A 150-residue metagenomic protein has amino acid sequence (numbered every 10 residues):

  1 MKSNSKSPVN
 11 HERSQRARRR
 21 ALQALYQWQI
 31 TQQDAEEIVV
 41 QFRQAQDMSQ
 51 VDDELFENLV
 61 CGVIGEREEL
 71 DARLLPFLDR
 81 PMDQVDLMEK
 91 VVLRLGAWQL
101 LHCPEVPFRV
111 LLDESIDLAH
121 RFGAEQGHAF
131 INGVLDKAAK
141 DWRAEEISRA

Functional and structural regions predicted by a protein language model:
M1-A150: N-terminal interaction/assembly modules
